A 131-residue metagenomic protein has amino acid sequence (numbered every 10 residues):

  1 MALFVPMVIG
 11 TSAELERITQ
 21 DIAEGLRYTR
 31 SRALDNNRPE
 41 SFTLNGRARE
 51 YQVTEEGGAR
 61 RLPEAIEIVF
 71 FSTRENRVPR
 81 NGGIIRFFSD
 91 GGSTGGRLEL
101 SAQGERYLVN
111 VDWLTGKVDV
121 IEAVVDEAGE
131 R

Functional and structural regions predicted by a protein language model:
A2-R131: N-terminal helix-rich module
